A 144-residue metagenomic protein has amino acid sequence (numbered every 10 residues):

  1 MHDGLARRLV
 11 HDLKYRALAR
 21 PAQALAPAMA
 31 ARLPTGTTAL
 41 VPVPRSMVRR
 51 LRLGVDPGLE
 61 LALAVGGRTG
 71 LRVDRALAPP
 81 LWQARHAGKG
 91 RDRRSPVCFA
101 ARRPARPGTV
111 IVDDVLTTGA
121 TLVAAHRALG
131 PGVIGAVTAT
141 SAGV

Functional and structural regions predicted by a protein language model:
M1-A39, R45-P107, T138-V144: Active-site-facing substrate-recognition patch
V43, T118: Replace "coordinates the UDP/GDP/TDP-sugar" with "coordinates nucleotide-activated sugar donors
E60, A64, A120, A124 (+1 more regions): Active-site signature of alpha/beta-hydrolase-fold catalytic machinery across serine- and Asp/Cys-nucleophile hydrolases
T109-I111: Residue-level marker for buried hydrophobic side chains located in beta-strands that build the well-ordered beta-sheet
V115: Basic, glycine-rich
H126-G132, V137-V144: Conserved post-catalytic alpha-helical subdomain immediately downstream of the catalytic base and nucleotide-binding
